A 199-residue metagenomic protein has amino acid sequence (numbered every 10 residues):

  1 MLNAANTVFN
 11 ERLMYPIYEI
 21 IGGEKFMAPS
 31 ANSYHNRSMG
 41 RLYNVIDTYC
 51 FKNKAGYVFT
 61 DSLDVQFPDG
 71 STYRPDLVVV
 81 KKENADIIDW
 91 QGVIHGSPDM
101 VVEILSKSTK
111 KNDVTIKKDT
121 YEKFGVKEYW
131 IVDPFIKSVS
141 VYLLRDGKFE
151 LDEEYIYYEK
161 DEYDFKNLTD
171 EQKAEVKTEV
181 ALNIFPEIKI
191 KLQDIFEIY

Functional and structural regions predicted by a protein language model:
M1-Y199: Gly/Pro/Ser/Thr-rich low-complexity, intrinsically disordered segments predominantly at protein N-termini
